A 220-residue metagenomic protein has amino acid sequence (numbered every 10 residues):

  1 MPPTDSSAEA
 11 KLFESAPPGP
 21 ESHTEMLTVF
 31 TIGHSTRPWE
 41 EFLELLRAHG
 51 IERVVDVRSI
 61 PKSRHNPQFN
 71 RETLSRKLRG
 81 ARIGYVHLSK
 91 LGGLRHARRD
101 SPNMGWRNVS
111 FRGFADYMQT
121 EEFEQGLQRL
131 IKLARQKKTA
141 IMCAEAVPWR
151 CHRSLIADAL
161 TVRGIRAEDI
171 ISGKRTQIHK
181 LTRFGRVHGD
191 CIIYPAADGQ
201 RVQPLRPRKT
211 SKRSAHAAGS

Functional and structural regions predicted by a protein language model:
P2-S220: Residues lining hydrophobic/aromatic ligand-binding pockets adjacent to catalytic sites
